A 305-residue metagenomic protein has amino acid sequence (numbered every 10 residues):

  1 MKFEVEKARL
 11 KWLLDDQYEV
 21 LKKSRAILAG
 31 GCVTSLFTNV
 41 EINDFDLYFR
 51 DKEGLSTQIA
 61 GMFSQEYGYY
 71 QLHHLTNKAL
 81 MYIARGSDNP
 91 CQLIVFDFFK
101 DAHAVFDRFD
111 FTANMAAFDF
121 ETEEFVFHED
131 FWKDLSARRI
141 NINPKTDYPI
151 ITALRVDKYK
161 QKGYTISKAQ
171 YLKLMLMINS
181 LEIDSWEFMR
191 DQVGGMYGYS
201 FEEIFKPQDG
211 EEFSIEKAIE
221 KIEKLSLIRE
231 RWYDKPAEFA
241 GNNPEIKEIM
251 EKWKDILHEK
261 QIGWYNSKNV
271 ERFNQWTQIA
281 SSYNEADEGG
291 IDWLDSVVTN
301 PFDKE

Functional and structural regions predicted by a protein language model:
M1-E305: Catalytic cores of the polymerase beta-like nucleotidyltransferase superfamily and closely associated nucleotide
